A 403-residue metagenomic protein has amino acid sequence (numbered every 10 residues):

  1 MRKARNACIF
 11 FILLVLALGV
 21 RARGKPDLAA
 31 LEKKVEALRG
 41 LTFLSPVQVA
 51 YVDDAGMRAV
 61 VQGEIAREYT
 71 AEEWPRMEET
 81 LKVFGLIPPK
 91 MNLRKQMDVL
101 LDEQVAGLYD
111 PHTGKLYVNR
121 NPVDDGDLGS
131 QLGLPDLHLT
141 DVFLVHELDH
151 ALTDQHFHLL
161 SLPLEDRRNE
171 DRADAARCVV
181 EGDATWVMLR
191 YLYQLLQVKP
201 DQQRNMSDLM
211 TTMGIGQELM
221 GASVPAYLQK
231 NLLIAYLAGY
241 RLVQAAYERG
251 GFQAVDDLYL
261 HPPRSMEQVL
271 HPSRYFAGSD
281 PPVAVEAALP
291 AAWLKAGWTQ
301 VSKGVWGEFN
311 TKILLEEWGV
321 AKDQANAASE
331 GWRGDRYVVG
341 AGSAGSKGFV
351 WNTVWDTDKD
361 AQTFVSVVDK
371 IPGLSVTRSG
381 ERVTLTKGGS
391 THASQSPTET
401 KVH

Functional and structural regions predicted by a protein language model:
I12-R21: Hydrophobic h-region of N-terminal signal peptides that target proteins for export in Gram-negative bacteria
K25-D125, D141: Auxiliary, metal-adjacent structural segments of Zn-dependent hydrolase domains
L31, Q155-L160, L164-T211: Post-HExxH zinc-binding segment in Zn-dependent metallohydrolases
V35, V142-L159, A184-T185, V243: Active-site recognition of the HExxH zinc-binding catalytic motif
S45-E64, E165-D171, Q203-T212, H261-R264: Acidic helix-start/capping segments at beta-turn-to-alpha-helix junctions
N121-V145, A175: Short pre-active-site segment immediately N-terminal to the catalytic Zn-binding motif
G216-S346: Pan-zinc metallopeptidase signature
R333-H403: C-terminal soluble interaction/assembly domains
